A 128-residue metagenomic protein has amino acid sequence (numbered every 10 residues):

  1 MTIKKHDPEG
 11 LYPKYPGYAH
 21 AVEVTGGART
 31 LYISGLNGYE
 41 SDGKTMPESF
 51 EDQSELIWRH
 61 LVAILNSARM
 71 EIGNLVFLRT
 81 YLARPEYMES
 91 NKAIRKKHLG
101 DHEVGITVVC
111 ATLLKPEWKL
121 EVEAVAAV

Functional and structural regions predicted by a protein language model:
M1-F77, L82-V128: N-terminal presequence-like segments and the immediate start of the first folded domain
